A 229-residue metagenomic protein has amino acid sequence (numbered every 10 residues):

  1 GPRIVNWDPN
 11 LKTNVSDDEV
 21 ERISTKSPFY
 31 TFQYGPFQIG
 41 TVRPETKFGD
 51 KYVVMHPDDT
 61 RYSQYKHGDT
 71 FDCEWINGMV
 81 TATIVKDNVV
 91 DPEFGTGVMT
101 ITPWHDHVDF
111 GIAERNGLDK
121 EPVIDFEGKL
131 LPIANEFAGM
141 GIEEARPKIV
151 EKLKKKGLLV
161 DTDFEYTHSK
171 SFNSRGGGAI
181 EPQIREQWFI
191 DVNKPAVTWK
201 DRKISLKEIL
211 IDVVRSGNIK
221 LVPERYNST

Functional and structural regions predicted by a protein language model:
G1-F37, F94-T229: Residue patterns forming the tRNA-binding/recognition surfaces of aminoacyl-tRNA synthetases and related DALR
I39, P44-I101, H107-G111: Protease-associated
